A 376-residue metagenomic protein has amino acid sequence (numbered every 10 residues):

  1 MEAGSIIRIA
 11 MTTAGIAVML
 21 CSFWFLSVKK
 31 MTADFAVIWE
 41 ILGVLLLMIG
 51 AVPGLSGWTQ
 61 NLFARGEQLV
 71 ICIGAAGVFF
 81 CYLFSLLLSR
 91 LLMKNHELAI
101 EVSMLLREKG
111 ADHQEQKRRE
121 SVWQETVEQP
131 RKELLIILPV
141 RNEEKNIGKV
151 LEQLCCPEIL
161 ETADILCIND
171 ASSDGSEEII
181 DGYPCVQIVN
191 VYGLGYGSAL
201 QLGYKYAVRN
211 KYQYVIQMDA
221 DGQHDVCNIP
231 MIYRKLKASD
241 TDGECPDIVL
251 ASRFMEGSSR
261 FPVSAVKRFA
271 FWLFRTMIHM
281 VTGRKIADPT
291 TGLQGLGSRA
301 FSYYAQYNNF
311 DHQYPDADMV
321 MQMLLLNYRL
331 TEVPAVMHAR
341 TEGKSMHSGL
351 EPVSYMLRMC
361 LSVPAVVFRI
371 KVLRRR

Functional and structural regions predicted by a protein language model:
M1-G15: Hydrophobic transmembrane alpha-helical segments in integral membrane proteins
M11-V28: N-terminal signal-anchor/start-transfer transmembrane helix
D34, M48-F80, F84-R90, K94-L134 (+1 more regions): Hydrophobic helical membrane-anchoring modules
L138, T162-S172: Short beta-strand/loop segment that forms part of the nucleotide-sugar
E143-N146, S172, D225: Donor nucleotide-sugar binding loop of glycosyltransferases
E143-P157: Short, well-formed alpha-helical segments that are part of the catalytic scaffolds of diverse glycosyltransferases
N169-E177, G222: A conserved acidic beta->alpha catalytic loop
N190-R209, Y214-I216, V226-Q313, R340-L350 (+1 more regions): Acceptor/aglycone-binding surface of glycosyltransferases and processive sugar-polymer synthases
